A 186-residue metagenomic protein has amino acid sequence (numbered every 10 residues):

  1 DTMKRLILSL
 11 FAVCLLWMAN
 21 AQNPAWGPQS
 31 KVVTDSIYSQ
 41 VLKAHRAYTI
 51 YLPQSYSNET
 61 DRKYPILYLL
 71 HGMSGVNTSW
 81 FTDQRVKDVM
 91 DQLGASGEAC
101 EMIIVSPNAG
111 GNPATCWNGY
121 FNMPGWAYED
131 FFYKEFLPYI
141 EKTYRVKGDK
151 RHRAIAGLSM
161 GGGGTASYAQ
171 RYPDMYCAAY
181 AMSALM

Functional and structural regions predicted by a protein language model:
D1-P24: Bacterial Sec-dependent N-terminal signal peptides
Q22-M186: Non-catalytic cap/lid and distal C-terminal segments of serine-dependent acyl enzymes
